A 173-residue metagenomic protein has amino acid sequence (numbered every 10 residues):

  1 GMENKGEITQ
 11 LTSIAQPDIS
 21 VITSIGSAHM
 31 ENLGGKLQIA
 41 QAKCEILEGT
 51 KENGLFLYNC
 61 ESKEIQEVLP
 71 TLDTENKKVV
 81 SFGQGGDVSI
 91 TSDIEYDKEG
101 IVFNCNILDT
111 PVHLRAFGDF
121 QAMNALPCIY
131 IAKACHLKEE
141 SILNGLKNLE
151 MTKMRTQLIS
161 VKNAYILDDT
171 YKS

Functional and structural regions predicted by a protein language model:
G1-E45, E52, N59, G118-A125 (+2 more regions): ATP-dependent carboxylate-amine ligase catalytic core
M2-A28, I65-P111, T152-K153: Extended acidic/charged loop-beta regions that coordinate divalent cations and stabilize anionic phosphate/carboxylate
Q10, L108-S173: Nucleotide phosphate-binding/pyrophosphate-handling subdomain across enzymes that bind or process nucleotide phosphates
I14, D18, A42, I46-N53 (+6 more regions): Change "in soluble alpha/beta enzymes" to "in soluble alpha/beta proteins
I19, L55, A164-D168: Hydrophobic "anchor" residues on beta-strands that sit immediately upstream of conserved functional sites
I22, Y58, V80-G83, L158 (+1 more regions): Structural signal for conserved beta-strand scaffold positions within catalytic alpha/beta enzyme cores
S62: Glycine-/small-residue-rich beta->alpha transition segments that form the dinucleotide
